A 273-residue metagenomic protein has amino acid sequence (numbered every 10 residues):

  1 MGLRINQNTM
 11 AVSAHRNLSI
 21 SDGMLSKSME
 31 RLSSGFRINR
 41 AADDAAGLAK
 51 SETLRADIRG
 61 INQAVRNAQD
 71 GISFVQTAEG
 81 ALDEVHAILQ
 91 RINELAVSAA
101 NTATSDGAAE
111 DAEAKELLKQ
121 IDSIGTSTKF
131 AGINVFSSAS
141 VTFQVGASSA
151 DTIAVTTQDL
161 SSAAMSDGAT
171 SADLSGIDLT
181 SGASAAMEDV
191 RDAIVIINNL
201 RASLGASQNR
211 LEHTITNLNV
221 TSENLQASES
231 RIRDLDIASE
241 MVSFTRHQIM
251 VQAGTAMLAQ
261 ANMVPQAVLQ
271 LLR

Functional and structural regions predicted by a protein language model:
M1-R273: Primary detection of the long, small/polar-rich alpha-helical "axial" segments characteristic of bacterial flagellar
